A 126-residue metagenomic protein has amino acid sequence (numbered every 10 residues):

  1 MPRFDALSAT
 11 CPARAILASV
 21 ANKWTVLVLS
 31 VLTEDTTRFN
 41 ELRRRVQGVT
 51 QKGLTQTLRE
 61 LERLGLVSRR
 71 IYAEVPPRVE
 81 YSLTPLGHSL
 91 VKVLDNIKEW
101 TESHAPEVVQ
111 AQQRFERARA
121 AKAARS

Functional and structural regions predicted by a protein language model:
M1-S8, R63, S68, P85-S126: C-terminal regulatory/oligomerization modules of transcriptional regulators
P2, L7-G53, R59, L64 (+4 more regions): N-terminal helix-turn-helix DNA-binding core of bacterial DNA-binding proteins
L42, T55-Q56, A120, S126: Short amphipathic alpha-helical "recognition" segments used for binding
